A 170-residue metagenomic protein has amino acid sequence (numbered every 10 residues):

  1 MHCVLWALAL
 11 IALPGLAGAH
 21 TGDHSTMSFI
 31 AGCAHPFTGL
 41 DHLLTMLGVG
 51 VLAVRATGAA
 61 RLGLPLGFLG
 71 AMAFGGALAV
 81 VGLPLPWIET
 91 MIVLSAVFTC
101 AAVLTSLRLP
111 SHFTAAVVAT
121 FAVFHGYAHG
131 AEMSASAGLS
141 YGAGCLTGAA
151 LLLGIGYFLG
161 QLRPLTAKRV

Functional and structural regions predicted by a protein language model:
H2-V170: Membrane metalloprotein/metal-transporter helix-bundle signature
